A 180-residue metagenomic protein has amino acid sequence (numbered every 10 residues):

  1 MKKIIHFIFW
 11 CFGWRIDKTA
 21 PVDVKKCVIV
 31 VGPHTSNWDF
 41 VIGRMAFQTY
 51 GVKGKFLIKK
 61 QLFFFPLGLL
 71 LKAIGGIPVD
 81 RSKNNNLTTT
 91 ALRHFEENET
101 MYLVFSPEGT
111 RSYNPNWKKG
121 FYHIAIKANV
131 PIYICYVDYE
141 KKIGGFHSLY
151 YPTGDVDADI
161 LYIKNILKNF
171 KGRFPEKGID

Functional and structural regions predicted by a protein language model:
M1-K3: Helix-enriched interaction subdomains in cytosolic or periplasmic regions, typified by TIR/SEFIR signaling/NADase cores
W10-C11, R15-N169, I179-D180: Soluble catalytic domains of membrane acyltransferases
E176: Cysteine/selenocysteine-centered motifs that mediate thiol-based redox chemistry or coordinate metal-sulfur cofactors
